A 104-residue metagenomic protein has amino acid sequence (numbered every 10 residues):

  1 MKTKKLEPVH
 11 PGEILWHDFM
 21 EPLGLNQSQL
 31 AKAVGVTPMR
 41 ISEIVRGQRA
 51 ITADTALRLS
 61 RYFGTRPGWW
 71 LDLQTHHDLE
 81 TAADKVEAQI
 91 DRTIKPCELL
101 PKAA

Functional and structural regions predicted by a protein language model:
M1-L25, D72: A short, Lys/Arg-rich alpha-helix, primarily the initiator
M20, A31, S60: The alpha-helix within a helix-turn-helix
L25-E43: Short alpha-helical DNA-recognition segment
Q27-Q29, Q48, Q74: Glutamine-centric residue-chemistry signal
G35, R46, T75: Residue-level detection of the helix-turn-helix DNA-binding "recognition helix"
Q48-R61: Short, basic-rich loop-to-helix N-cap that marks the start of a DNA-contacting helix
L71-A104: Short, charged recognition helix plus adjacent turn of helix-turn-helix-like nucleic-acid-binding domains
